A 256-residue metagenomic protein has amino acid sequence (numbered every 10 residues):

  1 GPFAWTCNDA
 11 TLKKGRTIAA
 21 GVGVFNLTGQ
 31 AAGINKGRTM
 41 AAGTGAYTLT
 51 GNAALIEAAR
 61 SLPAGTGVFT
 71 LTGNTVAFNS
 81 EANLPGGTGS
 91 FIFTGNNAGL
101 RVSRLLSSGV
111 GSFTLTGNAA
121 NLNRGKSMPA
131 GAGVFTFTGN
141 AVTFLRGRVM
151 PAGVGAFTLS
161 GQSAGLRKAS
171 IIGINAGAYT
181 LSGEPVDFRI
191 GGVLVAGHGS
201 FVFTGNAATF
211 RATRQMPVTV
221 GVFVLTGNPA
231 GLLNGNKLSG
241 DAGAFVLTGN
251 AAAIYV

Functional and structural regions predicted by a protein language model:
G1-V256: Intrinsically disordered, compositionally biased repeat/linker segments
